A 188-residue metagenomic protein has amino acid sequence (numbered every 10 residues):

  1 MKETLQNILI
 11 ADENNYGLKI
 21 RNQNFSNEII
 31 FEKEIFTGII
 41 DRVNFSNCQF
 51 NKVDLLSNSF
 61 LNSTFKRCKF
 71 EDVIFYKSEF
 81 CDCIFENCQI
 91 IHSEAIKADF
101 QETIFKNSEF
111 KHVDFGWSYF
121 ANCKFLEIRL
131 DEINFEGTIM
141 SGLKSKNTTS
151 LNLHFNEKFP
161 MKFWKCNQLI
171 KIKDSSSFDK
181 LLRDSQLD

Functional and structural regions predicted by a protein language model:
K2-D188: Tandem repeat scaffolds
